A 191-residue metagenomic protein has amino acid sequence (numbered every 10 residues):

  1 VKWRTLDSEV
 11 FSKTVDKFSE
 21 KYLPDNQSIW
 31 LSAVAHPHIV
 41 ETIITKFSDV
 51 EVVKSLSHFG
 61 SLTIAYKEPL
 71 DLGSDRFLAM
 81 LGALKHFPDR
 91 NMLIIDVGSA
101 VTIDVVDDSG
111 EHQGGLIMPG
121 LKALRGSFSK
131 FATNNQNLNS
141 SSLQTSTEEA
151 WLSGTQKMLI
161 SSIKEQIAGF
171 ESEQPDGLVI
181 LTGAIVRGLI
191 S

Functional and structural regions predicted by a protein language model:
V1-N26, S109-S141: Short glycine-rich, Thr/Ser-proximal phosphate-binding strand/loop in the N-terminal lobe of ATP-dependent enzymes
V1-S8, A83, F87-H112, F128: Gly/Thr-rich phosphate-binding beta-strand-loop-beta motif of the actin/hexokinase/Hsp70
L23-D25, H86-R90, F170-P175: Glycine-rich phosphate-binding loop signature in dinucleotide/nucleotide-binding domains
D25-A35, E51-K54, Q174-I185: Short glycine-rich phosphate-binding loop at a beta-alpha junction
H36-T42, R187-L189: Short, charged/polar "capping" segments at the starts of alpha-helices and the immediately preceding loops
T45-A83: Glycine/small-residue-rich loop that forms an oxyanion/phosphate-binding "nest" at active or ligand-binding sites
S74, L78-D89, Q113-S153, K157: Glycine-rich phosphate-binding loop plus the immediately following alpha-helix
S140-L178, I185-G188: Adenine-nucleotide phosphate-binding core of ATP-dependent small-molecule kinases
